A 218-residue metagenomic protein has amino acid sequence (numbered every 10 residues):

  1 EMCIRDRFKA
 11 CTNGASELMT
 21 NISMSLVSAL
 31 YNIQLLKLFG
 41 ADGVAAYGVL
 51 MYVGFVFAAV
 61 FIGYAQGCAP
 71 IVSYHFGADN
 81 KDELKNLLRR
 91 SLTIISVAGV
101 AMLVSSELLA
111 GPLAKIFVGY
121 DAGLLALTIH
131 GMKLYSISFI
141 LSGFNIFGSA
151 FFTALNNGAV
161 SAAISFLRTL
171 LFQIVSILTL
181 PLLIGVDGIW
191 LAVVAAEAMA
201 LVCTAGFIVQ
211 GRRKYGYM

Functional and structural regions predicted by a protein language model:
E1, R5-G14, V72-S138, T179-M218: Short alpha-helical transmembrane segments in multi-pass integral membrane proteins
D6-L30, L35, V56, V60 (+3 more regions): Hydrophobic faces of transmembrane alpha-helices in multi-pass small-molecule transporters and flippases across diverse
G14, L18, L30-Y31, G43 (+6 more regions): Hydrophobic alpha-helical segments typical of transmembrane helices and their membrane-interface/capping positions
E17-A29, I33, I62, I94-E107 (+2 more regions): Hydrophobic alpha-helical transmembrane segments in multi-pass membrane proteins
S25-V56, Y74-H75, P112-D121, L182-L183: Helix-terminus/linker motif at the lipid-water interface of multi-pass membrane proteins
D42-G43, G158-V160, G185-V186: Membrane-helix interface segments
A46-V104, L108-A110, S142-I164: Small-residue-rich hydrophobic transmembrane alpha-helices
I62-A65, Y135-A154, V160-F172, S176 (+1 more regions): Short runs within selected transmembrane alpha-helices of multi-pass transporters and secretion channels
